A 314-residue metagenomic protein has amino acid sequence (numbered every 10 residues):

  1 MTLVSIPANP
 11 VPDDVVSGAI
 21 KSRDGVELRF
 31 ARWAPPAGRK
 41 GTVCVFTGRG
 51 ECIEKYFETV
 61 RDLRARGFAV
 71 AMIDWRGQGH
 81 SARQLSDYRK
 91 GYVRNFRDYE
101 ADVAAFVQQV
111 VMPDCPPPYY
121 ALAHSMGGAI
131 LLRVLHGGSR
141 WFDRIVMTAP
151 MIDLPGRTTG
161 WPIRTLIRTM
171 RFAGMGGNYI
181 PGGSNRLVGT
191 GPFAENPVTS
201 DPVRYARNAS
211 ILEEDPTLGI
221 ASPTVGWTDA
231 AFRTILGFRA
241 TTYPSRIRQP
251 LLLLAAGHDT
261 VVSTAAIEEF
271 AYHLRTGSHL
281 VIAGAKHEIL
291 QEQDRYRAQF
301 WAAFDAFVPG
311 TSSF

Functional and structural regions predicted by a protein language model:
T2-A37: N-terminal cap/lid segment of alpha/beta-hydrolase-fold proteins
I53, V60-S86: Conserved alpha/beta-hydrolase
G91-V111: Alpha/beta-hydrolase active-site loop
L131-G219: Alpha/beta-hydrolase-fold enzymes
I247, L253-A255: Short beta-strand/loop motif that positions the catalytic acidic residue of the alpha/beta-hydrolase fold
Q249, S263-Y272: Short alpha-helix in the alpha/beta-hydrolase fold that links the catalytic acid
H258-V262: Acidic catalytic loop of the alpha/beta-hydrolase fold
A283-F314: Catalytic active-site module of serine/aspartate enzymes centered on a nucleophile-bearing elbow/loop
